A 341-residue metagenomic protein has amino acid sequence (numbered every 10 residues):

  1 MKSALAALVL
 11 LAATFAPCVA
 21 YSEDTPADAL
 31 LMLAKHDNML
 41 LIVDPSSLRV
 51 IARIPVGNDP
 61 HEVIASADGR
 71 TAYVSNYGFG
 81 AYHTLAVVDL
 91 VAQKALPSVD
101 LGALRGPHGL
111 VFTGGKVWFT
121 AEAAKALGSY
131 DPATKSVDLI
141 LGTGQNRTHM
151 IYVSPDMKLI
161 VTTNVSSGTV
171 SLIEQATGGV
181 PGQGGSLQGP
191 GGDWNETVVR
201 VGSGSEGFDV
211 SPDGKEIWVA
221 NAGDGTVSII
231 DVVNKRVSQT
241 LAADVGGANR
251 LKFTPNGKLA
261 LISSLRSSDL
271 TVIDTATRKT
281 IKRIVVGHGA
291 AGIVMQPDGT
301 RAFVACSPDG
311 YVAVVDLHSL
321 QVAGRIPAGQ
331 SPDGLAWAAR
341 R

Functional and structural regions predicted by a protein language model:
M1-L8: Bacterial N-terminal signal peptides that target proteins for export
L8-R341: Predominantly soluble domains enriched in secretory-pathway, periplasmic, or organellar proteins
